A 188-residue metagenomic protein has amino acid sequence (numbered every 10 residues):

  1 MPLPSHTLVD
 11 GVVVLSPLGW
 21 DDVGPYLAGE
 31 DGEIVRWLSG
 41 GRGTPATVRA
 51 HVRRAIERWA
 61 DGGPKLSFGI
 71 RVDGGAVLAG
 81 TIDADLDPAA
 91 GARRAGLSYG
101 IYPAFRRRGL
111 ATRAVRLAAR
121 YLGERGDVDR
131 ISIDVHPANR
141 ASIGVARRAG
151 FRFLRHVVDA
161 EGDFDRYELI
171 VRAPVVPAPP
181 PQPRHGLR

Functional and structural regions predicted by a protein language model:
M1-R36, S67-R188: Acyl-donor (CoA/ACP) binding surface of acyl/acetyltransferases
V35-R54: Conserved GNAT-fold acetyl-CoA-binding loop/helix
V48-H51, R58-D61, Y102-P103, D165-Y167: Short, intrinsically disordered/low-complexity patches at protein termini and at juxtamembrane boundaries
A55-G69: A short helix-loop-beta-strand connector motif used in the catalytic cores of GNAT acetyltransferases and, in some
